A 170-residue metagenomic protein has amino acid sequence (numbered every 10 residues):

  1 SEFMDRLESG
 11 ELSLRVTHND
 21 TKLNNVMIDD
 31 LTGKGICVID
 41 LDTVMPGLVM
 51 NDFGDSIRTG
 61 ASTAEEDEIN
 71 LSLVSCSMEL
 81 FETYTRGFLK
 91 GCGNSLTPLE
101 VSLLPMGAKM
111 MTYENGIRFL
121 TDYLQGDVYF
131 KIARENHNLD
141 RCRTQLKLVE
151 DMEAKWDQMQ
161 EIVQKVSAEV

Functional and structural regions predicted by a protein language model:
S1-H18, L23-C37, M110, V128-L139 (+2 more regions): ATP-dependent phospho-/nucleotidyl transfer catalytic cores
G10, N24-E65: Catalytic activation segment of kinase domains across protein kinase-like and atypical kinase folds
L12-R15, S72-E79, R141-C142: Glycine-rich, flexible loop segments associated with nucleotide phosphate handling
P46, M50-N94, M110-Y129: Active-site activation/catalytic loop segments of kinase-like enzymes and analogous catalytic loops in related
T85, V101, Y113-I117, L139-C142 (+1 more regions): Short amphipathic alpha-helical surface patches that serve as generic macromolecular interface elements
L96-A108: All-alpha amphipathic helical-bundle segments outside canonical DNA-binding/catalytic cores that form hydrophobic
M152-W156: Long, compositionally biased intrinsically disordered regions
